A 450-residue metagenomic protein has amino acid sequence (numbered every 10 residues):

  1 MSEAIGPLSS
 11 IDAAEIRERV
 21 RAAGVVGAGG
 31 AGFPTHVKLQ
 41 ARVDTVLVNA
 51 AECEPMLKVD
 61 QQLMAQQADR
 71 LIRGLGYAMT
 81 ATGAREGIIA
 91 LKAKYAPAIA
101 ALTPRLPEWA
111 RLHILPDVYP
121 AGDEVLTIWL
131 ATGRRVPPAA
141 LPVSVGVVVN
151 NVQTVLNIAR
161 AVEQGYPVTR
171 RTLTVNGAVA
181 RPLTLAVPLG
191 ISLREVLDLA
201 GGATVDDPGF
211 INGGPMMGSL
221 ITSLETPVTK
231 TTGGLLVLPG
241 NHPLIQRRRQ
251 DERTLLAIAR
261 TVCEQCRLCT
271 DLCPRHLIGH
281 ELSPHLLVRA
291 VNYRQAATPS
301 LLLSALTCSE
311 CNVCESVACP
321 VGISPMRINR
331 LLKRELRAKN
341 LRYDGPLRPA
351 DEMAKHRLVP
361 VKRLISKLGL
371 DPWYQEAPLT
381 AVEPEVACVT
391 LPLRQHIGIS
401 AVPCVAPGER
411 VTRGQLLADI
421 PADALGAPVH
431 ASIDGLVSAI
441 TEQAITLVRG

Functional and structural regions predicted by a protein language model:
A13, R85-L193, L199-D206, G214-P215 (+1 more regions): Hydrophobic alpha-helical positions that pack around
V46-D60, V179: Gly-rich Lys/Arg/Thr-decorated short loops/hinges at beta-loop-alpha junctions or inter-strand turns that position
A65-A81: Histidine-anchored nucleotide/phosphate-binding helix
R134-P138, N151, Y343-V382, I445-T446: Extended boundary segments
L238-R260, T270-D271, R275-E352, V386 (+1 more regions): Ferredoxin-type iron-sulfur electron-transfer modules in oxidoreductases and energy-metabolism complexes
A377-I399, D419-A431: Short beta-strand-turn/beta-hairpin segments enriched in glycine/proline and small hydrophobics that form edge-strand
A401-R410, G414: Short histidine-centered loop motifs in beta-beta connectors
T412-G426, A444-L447: Short hydrophobic beta/alpha edge segments that flank linear recognition/processing sites
